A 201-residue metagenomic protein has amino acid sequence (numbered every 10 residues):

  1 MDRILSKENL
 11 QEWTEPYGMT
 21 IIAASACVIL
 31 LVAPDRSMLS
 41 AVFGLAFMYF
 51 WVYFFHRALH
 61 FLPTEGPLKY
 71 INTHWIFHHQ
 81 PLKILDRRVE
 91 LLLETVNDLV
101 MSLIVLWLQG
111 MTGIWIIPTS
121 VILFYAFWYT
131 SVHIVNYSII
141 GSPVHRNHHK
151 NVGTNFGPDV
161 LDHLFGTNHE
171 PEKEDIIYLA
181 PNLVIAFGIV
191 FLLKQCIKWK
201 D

Functional and structural regions predicted by a protein language model:
M1-P34: Topogenic membrane-insertion module of multi-pass membrane proteins
G18-V28, E90-G110, D175-F187: Core segments of transmembrane alpha-helices that mediate helix-helix packing or line hydrophobic substrate/ligand
A26-F43, L103-S120: Helix-coil boundary and interhelical linker segments in multi-pass alpha-helical membrane proteins
A46-T64, T119-G141, V190-D201: Transmembrane alpha-helical segments that form the membrane-embedded catalytic/substrate-channel core of multi-pass
F54, A58, Q80-P81, N147: Active-site His/Glu-centered metal-binding helix of metallohydrolases
T64-T73, K83, I134-E174: Membrane-proximal soluble regions of multi-pass membrane proteins
P67-N97: Juxtamembrane helix-capping/reentrant segments at transmembrane boundaries
G153-D201: C-terminal membrane module of polytopic membrane proteins
